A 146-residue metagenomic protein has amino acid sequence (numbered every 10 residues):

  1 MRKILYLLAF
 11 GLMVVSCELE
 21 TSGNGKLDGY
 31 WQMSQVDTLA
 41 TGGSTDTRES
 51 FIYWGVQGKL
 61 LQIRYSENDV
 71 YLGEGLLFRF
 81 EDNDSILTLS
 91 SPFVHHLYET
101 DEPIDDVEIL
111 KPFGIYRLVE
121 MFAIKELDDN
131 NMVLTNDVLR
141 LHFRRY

Functional and structural regions predicted by a protein language model:
R2-L7: Sec-dependent signal peptide recognition, specifically the positively charged N-region followed immediately by
M13-S16: C-terminal motif of bacterial Sec signal peptides marking the signal peptidase cleavage site
E18-N24: Bacterial lipoprotein signal-peptidase II cleavage site
K26-G42: Tryptophan-anchored aromatic micro-motifs
Q32, L61-Q62, I86-T88, V133 (+1 more regions): General beta-strand recognition
D37-R48, Q57-L127: Contiguous, well-ordered beta-strand patches that form the walls/edges of small beta-barrel/beta-sandwich domains
L77-N83, L127-Y146: Edge beta-strand at a domain terminus
